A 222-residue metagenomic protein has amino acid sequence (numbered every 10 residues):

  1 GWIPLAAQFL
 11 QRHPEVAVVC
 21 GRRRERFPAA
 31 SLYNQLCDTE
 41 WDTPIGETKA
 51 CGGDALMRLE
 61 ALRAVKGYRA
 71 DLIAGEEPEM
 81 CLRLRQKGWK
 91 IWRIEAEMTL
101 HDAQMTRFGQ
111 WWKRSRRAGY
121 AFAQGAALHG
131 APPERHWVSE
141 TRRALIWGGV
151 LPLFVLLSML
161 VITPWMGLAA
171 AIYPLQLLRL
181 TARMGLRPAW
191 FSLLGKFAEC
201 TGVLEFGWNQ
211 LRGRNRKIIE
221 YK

Functional and structural regions predicted by a protein language model:
G1-L32, H101-A103: Conserved donor NDP-sugar-binding/catalytic core segment of glycosyltransferases
G1-L5, Q35, E79-R83, A121 (+1 more regions): Alpha-helical elements of Rossmann-like donor-binding domains used by nucleotide-donor carbohydrate transfer enzymes
R24-F27, T39-A64, L72-I73, E79 (+1 more regions): A recurrent flexible, glycine/aromatic-enriched loop bordering the glycosyltransferase active site that acts as
R69-A74, P78-E134: Catalytic donor/gating beta->alpha subdomain of glycosyltransferases that bind UDP-sugars
P133-P152: Membrane-interface anchor segments at the N-terminal boundary of transmembrane helices in multi-pass membrane enzymes
I146-G213: Membrane-embedded multi-pass helical conduit in multi-pass membrane proteins, especially envelope-biosynthetic
I218-K222: Hydrophobic alpha-helical transmembrane segments and immediately flanking/interface helices in integral membrane
